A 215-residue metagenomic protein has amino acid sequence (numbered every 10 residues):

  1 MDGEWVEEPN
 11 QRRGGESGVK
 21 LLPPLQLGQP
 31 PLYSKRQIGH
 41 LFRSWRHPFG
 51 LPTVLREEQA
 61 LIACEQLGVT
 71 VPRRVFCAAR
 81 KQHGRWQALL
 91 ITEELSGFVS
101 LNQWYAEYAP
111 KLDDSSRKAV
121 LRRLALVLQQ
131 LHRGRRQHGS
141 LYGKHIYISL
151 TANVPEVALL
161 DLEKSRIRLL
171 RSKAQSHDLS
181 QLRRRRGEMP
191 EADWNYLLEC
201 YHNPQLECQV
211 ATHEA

Functional and structural regions predicted by a protein language model:
D2-L101, Q129, R133: Conserved ATP-binding subdomain of kinase catalytic cores across diverse folds
G14, P52-R56, S116-R123, D193: Soluble or luminal CAZymes and related metallo-dependent hydrolases
V19-P23, G28, L32-Y33, L126-I167: Active-site acidic catalytic loop and adjacent metal/ATP-binding pocket of ATP-dependent phosphoryl transfer enzymes
L51, Y108-A109, Q175-D178: Glycine-rich, phosphate-binding/catalytic loops in enzymes
A60-T70, F98-G139, G143-K144: Conserved kinase catalytic-core helix
R73-R74, S140-L141, V210: A generic structural-conservation signal
T151, P155-A215: C-lobe/activation-segment region of protein kinase-like
